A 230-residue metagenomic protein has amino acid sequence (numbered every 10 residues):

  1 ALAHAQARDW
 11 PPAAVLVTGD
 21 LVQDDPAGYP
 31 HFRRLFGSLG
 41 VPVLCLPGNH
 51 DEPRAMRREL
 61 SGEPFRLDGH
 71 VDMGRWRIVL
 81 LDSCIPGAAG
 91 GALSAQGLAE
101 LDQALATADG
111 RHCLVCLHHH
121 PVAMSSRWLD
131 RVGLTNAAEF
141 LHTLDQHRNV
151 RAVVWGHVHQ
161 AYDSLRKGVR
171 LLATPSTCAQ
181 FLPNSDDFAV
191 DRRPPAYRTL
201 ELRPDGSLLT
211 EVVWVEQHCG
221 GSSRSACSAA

Functional and structural regions predicted by a protein language model:
A1, A55-G69, A99-L101, V158: Alpha-helical scaffolding within the catalytic cores of extracellular/periplasmic polymer-degrading hydrolases
A1, T143-D145, Y162-A230: Binuclear metal-dependent phosphoesterase catalytic core
A1-R33, M124: N-terminal active-site segment of His-dependent metallophosphoesterases
A13-D20, V43-N49, D82, L114-L117 (+2 more regions): Active-site neighborhood of phospho(di)ester-bond hydrolases with catalytic His/Asp-centered motifs
V22-A27, H50-M56, P86-A89, P121-S125 (+2 more regions): Active-site environment of divalent metal-dependent phosphoester hydrolases
M73-C113, W128-H142, V190: Binuclear metal-dependent hydrolase catalytic cores centered on His/Asp/Glu-rich metal-binding motifs
R75-I85, L114-C116, V169-P175, E211-V212: Active-site-proximal beta-strand elements of phosphoester/diester hydrolases
G110-V154, V158, Q180-L182: Active-site-proximal segments of metal-dependent phosphoesterases and phosphodiesterases across multiple
